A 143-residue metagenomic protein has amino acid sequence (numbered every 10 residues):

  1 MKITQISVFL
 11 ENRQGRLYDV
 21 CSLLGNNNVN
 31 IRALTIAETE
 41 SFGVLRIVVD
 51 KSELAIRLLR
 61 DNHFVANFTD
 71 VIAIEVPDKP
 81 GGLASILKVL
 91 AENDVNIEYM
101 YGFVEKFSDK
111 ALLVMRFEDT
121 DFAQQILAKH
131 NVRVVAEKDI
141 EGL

Functional and structural regions predicted by a protein language model:
M1-L143: A conserved regulatory-domain signal marking ACT and ACT-like small-molecule sensing domains and adjacent regulatory
